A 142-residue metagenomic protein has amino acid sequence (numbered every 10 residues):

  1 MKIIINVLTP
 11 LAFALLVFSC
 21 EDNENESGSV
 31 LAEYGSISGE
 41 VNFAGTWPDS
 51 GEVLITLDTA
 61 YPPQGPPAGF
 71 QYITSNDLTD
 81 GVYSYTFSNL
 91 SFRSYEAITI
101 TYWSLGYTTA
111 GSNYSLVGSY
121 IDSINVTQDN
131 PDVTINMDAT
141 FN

Functional and structural regions predicted by a protein language model:
M1-L8: Bacterial N-terminal signal peptides that target proteins for export
L16-S19: C-terminal motif of bacterial Sec signal peptides marking the signal peptidase cleavage site
E21-E24: Bacterial signal peptide processing site
G35-F43, I55: A short, amphipathic beta-strand motif
G45-G69: Short, ordered, surface-exposed loop/turn motifs in non-cytosolic proteins
Y61-R93: Tryptophan-paired
Y83, F87, S91-T109: A short, solvent-exposed beta-strand micro-motif common in secreted/extracellular proteins
Y102-T134, D138-N142: Structured interaction patches on ligand/partner-binding surfaces of diverse proteins
